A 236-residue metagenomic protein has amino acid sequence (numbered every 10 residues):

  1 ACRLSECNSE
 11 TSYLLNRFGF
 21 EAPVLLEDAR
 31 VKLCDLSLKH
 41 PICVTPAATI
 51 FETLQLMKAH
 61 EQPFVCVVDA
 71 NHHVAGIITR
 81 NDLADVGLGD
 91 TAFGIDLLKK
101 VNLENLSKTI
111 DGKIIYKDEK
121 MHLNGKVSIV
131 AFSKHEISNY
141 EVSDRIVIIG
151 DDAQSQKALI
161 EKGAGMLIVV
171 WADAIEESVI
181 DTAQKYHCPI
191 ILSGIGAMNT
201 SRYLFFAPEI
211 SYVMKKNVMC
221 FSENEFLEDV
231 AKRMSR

Functional and structural regions predicted by a protein language model:
C2-E21: N-terminal beta-loop-helix "entrance" segment that forms/cooperates in small-molecule cofactor or anionic ligand
R3-C7, A70, R80-L83, D151-Q154 (+2 more regions): Short, ordered loop/turn segments at secondary-structure junctions
N16, K58, Q184-K185, S235: Anion (oxyanion) recognition and catalysis
L26-L56, V68, L103-Y116, K120-S138 (+2 more regions): Bateman/CBS regulatory modules and CBS-like beta-alpha motifs in cytosolic regions of diverse proteins
L36, M57, V65-L83, M234-R236: A glycine-centered beta-loop-beta connector
R80-L97: A short, polar/charged loop-to-alpha-helix boundary motif
A92-F93, I180-M214: Long, charge-dense
K120-S193: Extracellular/luminal Protease-associated
